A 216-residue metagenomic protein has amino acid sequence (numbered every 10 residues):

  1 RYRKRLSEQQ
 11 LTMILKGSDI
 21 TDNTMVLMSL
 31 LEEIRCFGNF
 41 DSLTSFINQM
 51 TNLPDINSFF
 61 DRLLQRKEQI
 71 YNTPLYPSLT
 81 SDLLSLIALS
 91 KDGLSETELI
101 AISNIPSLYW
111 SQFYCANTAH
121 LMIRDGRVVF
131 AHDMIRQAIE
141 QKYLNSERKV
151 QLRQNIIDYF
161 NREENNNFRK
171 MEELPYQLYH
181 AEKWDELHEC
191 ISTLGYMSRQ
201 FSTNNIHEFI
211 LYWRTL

Functional and structural regions predicted by a protein language model:
R1-L31, T51, R62, I70-L86 (+3 more regions): Amphipathic alpha-helical segments of the small helical/lid subdomains adjacent to P-loop NTPase cores
D22-M25, L75-S78, V129-F130, E147-Q151 (+2 more regions): Residues within HEAT/ARM-like alpha-solenoid scaffolds
L27, L43, L174, E186-C190: Solenoid-repeat scaffolds in large eukaryotic assemblies
I34-F60: Conserved C-terminal helix/linker of AAA+ ATPases
N48-S58, R127, I135-F168, W184-N204: A eukaryote-biased feature capturing mid-to-C-terminal, repeat/solenoid-rich segments of large proteins, strongly
D61-I139: C-terminal boundary/linker of central alpha/beta nucleotide-binding cores
Q177-L178: Residue at a conserved register position within TPR or TPR-like alpha-solenoid repeats
